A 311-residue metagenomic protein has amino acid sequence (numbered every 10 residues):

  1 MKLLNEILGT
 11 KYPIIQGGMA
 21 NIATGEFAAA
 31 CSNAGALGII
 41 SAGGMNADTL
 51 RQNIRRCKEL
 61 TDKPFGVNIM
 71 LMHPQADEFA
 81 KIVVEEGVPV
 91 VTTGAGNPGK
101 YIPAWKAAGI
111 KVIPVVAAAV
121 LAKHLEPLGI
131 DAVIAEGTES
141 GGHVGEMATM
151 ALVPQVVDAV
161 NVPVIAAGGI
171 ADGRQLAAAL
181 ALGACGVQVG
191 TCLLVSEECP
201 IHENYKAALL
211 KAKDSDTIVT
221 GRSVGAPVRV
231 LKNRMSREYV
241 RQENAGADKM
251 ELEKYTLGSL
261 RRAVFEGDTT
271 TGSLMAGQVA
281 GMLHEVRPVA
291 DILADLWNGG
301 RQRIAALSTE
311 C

Functional and structural regions predicted by a protein language model:
M1-P163: Active-site entrance/lid segments in N-terminal catalytic domains of soluble metabolic enzymes
I22, I170-A171: Residue-level detector of alpha-helix initiation sites
A151-I165, A171-C311: Conserved active-site-proximal phosphate/metal-binding subdomains
